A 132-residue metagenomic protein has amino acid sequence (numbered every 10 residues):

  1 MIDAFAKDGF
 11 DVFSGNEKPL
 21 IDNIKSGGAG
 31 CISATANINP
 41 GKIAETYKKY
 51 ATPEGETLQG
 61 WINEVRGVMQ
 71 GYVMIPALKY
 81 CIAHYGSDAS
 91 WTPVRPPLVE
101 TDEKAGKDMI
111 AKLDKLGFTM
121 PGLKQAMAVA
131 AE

Functional and structural regions predicted by a protein language model:
M1-A29: Ligand/cofactor pocket segment of small-molecule handling proteins
K18-E132: Structured C-terminal cap/extension of enzyme domains
